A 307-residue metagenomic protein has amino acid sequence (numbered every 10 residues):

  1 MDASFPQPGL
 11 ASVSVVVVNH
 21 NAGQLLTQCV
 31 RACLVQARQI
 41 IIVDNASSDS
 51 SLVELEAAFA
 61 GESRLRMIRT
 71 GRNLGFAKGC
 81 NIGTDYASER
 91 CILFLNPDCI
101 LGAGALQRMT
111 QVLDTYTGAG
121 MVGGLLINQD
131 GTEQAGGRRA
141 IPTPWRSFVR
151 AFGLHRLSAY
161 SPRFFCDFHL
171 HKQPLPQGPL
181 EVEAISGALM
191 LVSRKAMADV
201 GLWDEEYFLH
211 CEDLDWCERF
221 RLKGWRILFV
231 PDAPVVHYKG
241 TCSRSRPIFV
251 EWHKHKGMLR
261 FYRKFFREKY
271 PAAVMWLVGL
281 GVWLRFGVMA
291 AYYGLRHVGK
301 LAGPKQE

Functional and structural regions predicted by a protein language model:
M1-A32: N-proximal low-complexity "stem/linker" segments adjacent to membrane-targeting elements
A32, D44-E54, R72: A conserved acidic beta->alpha catalytic loop
R69-A87: Glycine-rich, basic loop-to-helix element that forms the pyrophosphate-binding segment of sugar-nucleotide handling
I92: Short aromatic/hydrophobic "clamp" motif used to bind/position activated sugar donors
I100-G136: Conserved donor NDP-sugar-binding/catalytic core segment of glycosyltransferases
I141-V182: Short, flexible, basic/aromatic active-site loop/helix in glycosyltransferases
P174-P234: A short, conserved alpha-helix in the catalytic core of glycosyltransferases
E218-G299: Active-site-adjacent helix/loop segment of glycosyltransferases that harbors family-specific signature motifs
